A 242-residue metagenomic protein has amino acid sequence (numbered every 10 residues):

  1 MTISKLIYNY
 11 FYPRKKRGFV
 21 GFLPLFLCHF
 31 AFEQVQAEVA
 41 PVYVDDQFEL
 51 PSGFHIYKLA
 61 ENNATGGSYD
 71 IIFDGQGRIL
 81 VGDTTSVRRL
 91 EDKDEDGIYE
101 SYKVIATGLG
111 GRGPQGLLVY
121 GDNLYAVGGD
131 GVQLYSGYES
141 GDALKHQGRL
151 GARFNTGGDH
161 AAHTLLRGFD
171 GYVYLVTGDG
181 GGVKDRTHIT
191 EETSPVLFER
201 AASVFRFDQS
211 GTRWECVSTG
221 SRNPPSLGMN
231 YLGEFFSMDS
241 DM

Functional and structural regions predicted by a protein language model:
M1-K16: N-terminal secretory signal peptides that target proteins for export/translocation
P13-R14, G21, E191, F198: N-terminal targeting/docking segments
R17-F22, L117: Alpha-helical transmembrane segments
G21-A31: Bacterial N-terminal signal peptides
F32-Q36: Sec/Tat signal peptide C-region and signal peptidase I cleavage site
A37-M242: Beta-propeller domains with acidic blade repeats across secreted/periplasmic ectodomains and cytosolic WD/CNH propellers
